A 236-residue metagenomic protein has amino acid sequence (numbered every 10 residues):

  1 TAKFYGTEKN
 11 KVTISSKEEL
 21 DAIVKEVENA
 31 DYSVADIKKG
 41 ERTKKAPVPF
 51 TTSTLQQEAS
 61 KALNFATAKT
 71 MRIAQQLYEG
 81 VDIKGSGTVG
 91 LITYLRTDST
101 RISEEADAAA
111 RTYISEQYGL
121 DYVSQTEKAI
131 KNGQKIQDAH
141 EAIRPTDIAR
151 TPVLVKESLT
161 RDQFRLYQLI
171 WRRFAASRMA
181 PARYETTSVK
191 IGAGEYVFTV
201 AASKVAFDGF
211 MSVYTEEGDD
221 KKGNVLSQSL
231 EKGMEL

Functional and structural regions predicted by a protein language model:
T1-Q76, Y113-Q125, Q134, R150-L236: Long, highly charged, low-complexity internal segments
T54-E58, L91, A142: A general alpha-helix detector
F65-N132, Q137: Extended, well-ordered alpha-helical scaffold/bundle regions in very large, multi-domain proteins
T146: Positively charged, phosphate-engaging catalytic surfaces used for nucleic-acid and nucleotide handling
